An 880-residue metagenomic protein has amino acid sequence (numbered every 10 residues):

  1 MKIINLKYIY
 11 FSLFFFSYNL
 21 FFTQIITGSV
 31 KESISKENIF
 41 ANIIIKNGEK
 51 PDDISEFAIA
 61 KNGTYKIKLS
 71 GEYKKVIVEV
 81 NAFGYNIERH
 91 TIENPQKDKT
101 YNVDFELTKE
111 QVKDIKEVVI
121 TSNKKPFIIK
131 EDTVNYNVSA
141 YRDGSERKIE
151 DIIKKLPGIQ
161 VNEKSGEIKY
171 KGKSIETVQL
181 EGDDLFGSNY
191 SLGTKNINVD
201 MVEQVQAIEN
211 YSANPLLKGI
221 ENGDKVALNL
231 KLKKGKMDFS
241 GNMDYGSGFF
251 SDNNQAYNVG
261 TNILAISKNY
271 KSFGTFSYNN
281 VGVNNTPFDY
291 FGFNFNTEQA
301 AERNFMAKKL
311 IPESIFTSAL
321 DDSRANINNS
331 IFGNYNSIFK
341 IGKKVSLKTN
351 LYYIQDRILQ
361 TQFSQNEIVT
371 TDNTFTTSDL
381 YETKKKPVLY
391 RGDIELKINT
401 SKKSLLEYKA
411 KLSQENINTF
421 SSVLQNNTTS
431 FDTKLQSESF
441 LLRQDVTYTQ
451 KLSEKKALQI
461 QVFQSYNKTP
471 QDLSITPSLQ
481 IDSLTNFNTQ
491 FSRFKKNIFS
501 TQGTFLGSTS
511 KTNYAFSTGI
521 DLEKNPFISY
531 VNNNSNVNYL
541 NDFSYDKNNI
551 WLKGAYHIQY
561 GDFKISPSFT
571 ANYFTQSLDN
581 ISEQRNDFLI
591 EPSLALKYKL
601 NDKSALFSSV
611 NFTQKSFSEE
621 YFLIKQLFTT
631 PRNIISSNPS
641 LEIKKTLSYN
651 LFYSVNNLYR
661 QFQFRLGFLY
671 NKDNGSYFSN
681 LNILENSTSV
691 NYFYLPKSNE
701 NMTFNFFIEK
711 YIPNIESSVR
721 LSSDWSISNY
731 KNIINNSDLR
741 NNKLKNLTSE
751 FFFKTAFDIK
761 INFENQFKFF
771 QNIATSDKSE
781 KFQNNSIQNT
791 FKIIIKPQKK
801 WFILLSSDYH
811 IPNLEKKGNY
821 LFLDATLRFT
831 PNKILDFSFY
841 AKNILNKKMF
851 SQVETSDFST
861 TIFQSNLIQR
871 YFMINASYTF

Functional and structural regions predicted by a protein language model:
Q24-I39: Structural motif
K46-D52, I77-T91: A short, solvent-exposed loop/turn motif at the edges and junctions of modular extracellular/periplasmic domains
E49-T64: Short, acidic Ser/Thr/Gly-rich low-complexity loop/linker segments typical of extracellular and cell-surface proteins
A60-L69, G193: Short, surface-exposed beta-strand/beta-hairpin micro-motifs centered on an aromatic residue
F83-E88, E93-K99, V112, E117 (+14 more regions): Membrane-proximal, glycine/serine-rich, low-complexity loop/turn segments characteristic of large bacterial
T317-I327, L359-V369, F375-L389, E415-T447 (+12 more regions): Extracellular/periplasm-exposed beta-strand and loop segments of Gram-negative cell-envelope proteins, dominated by
I338, G342-D356, P387-S421, D432-I581 (+6 more regions): Face-selective signature of the C-terminal outer-membrane beta-barrel domain
T748-F770, K781-F880: Conserved C-terminal beta-signal and adjacent last beta-strands/turns of outer-membrane beta-barrel proteins
